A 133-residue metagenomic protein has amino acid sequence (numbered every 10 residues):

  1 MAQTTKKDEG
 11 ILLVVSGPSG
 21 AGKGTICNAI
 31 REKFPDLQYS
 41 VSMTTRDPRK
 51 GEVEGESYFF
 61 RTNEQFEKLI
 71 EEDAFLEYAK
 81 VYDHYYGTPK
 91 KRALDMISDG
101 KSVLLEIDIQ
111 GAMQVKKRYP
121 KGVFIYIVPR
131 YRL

Functional and structural regions predicted by a protein language model:
M1-L13: Extreme N-terminal, non-catalytic leader segments that precede Walker-type/kinase nucleotide-binding cores
S16-P18: P-loop (Walker A) phosphate-binding loop of NTP-binding proteins
K23: Conserved lysine of the Walker
I26-C27: Post-Walker A alpha-helix
E32-S40: Post-Walker A helix-loop "phosphate-sensing" segment adjacent to the P-loop in P-loop NTPases
S42-V103, I109-M113: ATP-dependent small-molecule kinase phosphotransfer cores that center on conserved nucleotide phosphate-binding segments
V103-D108, K117-L133: Conserved phosphate-donor/acceptor-positioning beta-strand/loop module used by diverse small-molecule
